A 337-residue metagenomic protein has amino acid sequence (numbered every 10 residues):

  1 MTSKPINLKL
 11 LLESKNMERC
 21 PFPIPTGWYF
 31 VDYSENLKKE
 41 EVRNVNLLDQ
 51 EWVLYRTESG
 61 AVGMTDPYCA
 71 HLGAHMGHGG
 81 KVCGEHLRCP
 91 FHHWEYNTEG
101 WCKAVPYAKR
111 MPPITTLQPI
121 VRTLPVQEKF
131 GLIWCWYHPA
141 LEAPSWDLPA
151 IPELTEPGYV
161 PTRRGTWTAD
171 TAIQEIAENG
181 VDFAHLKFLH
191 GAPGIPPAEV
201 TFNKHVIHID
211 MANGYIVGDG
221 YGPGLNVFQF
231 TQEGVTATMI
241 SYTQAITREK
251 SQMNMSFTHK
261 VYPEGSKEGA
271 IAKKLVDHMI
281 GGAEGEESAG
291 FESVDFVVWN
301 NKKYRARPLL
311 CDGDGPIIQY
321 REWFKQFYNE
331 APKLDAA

Functional and structural regions predicted by a protein language model:
M1-E51: Zn-dependent metallo-beta-lactamase
K4-M17, Q50-W52, H86-L87, H93-N97 (+3 more regions): A broad, low-specificity signal for short, low-complexity segments enriched in glycine/proline and polar/charged
E13-C20, P113, A150-T155: Intrinsically disordered, low-complexity boundary segments flanking structured domains
C20-P21, N44, P125-Q127, T243-A245 (+1 more regions): A general structural signal for short secondary-structure junctions and capping/turn motifs
F22-I24, L47, P119, E128 (+2 more regions): A generic structural signal for short, non-catalytic loop/turn and secondary-structure boundary residues
P25-W28, E40, V121, F130 (+2 more regions): Sequence-level motif detector for i,i+2 pairs with an aromatic at +2
F30-E153, A337: Rieske [2Fe-2S] iron-sulfur-binding domain
A61, L141-A337: C-terminal catalytic domain of Rieske-type non-heme iron oxygenases
